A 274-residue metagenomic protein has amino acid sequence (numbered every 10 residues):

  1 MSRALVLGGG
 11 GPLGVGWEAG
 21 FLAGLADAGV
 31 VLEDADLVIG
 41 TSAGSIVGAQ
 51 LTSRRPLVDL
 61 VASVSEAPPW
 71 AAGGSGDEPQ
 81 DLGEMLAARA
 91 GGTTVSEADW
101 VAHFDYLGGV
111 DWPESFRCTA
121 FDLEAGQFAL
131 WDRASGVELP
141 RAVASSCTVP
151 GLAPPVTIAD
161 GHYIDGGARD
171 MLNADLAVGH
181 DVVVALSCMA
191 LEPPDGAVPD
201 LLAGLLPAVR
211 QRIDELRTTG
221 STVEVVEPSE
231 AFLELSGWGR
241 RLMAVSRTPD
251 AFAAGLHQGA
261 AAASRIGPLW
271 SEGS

Functional and structural regions predicted by a protein language model:
M1-T41, I46-S274: Patatin-like phospholipase
